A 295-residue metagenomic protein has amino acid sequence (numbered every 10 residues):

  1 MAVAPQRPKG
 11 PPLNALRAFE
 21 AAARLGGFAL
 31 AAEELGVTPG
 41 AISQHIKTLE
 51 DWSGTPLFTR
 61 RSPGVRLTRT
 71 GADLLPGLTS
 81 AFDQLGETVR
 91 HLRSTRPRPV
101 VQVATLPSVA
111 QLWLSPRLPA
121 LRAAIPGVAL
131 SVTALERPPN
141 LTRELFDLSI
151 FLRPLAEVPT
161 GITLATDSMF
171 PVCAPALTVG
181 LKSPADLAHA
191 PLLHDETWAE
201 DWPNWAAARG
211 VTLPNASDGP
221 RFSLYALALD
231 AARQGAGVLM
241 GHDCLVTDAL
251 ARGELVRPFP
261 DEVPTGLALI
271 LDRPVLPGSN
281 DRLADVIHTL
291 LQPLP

Functional and structural regions predicted by a protein language model:
E20-G36: Short helix-boundary/capping micro-motifs
T38-A41, H45-T48, R117: Residues within the DNA-recognition helix of helix-turn-helix
E50-L67: A short LG(V/I)-centered, amphipathic sequence patch enriched for acidic residue(s) preceding the LG motif
S62-V65, A72, D83-A104: Short helix-loop hinge/linker segments at domain boundaries
R98-E157: Central regulatory/effector-binding core of bacterial HTH transcription factors
E157-A236, G241-G266, Q292-L294: C-terminal regulatory
P260-P295: A late-sequence structural motif
